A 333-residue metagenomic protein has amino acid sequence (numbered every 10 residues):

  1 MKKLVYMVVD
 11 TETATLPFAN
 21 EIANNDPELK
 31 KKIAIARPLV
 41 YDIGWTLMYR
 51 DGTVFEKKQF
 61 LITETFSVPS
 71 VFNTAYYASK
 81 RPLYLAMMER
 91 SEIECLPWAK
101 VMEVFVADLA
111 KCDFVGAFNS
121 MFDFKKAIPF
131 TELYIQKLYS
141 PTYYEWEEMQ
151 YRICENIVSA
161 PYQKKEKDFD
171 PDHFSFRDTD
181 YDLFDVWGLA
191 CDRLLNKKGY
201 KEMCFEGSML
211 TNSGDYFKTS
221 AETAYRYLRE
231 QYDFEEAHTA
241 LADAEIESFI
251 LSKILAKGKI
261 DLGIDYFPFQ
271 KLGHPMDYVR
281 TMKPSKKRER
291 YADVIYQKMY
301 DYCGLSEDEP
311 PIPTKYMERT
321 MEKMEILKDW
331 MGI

Functional and structural regions predicted by a protein language model:
K2-I128, E132: Conserved non-catalytic scaffold segment of RNase H-like nuclease domains
L16-F18, C191, F249: Conserved protein kinase catalytic core
A78-K198: Conserved DEDDh/DEDDy metal-dependent 3′-5′ exonuclease domain
F130-K137, D192, Y227-L228, I250-K257: Active-site catalytic microenvironments for nucleophilic, acid-base chemistry
S175-D180, L195-G207, T211-L228: A structural motif
F205-Y216, Y227, L241-I333: Acidic two-metal-ion nuclease catalytic site recognized across multiple nuclease folds, prominently DnaQ/RNase D-T
L228-F234: Aromatic-glycine-rich donor-binding/catalytic loop that engages nucleotide-sugar donors across glycosyltransferases
A237-H238: Histidine-centered active-site/metal-ligand motif
